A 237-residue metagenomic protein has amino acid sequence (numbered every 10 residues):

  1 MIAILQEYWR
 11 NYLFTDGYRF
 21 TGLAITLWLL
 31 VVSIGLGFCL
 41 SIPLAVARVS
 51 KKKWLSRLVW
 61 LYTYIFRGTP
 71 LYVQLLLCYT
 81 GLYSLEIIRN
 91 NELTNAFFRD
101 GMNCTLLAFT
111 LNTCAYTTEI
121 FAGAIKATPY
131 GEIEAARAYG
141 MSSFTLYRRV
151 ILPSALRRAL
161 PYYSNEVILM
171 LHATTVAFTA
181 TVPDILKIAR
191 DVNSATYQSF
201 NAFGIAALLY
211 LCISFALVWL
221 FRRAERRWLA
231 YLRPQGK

Functional and structural regions predicted by a protein language model:
M1-K237: Transmembrane alpha-helices and adjacent helix-loop boundaries
